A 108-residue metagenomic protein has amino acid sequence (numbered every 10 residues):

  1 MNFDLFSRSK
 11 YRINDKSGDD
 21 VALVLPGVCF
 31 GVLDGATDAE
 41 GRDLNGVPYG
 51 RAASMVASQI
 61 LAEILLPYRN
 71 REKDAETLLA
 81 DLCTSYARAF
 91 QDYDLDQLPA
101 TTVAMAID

Functional and structural regions predicted by a protein language model:
M1-D108: PP2C/PPM-type serine/threonine phosphatase catalytic domain
